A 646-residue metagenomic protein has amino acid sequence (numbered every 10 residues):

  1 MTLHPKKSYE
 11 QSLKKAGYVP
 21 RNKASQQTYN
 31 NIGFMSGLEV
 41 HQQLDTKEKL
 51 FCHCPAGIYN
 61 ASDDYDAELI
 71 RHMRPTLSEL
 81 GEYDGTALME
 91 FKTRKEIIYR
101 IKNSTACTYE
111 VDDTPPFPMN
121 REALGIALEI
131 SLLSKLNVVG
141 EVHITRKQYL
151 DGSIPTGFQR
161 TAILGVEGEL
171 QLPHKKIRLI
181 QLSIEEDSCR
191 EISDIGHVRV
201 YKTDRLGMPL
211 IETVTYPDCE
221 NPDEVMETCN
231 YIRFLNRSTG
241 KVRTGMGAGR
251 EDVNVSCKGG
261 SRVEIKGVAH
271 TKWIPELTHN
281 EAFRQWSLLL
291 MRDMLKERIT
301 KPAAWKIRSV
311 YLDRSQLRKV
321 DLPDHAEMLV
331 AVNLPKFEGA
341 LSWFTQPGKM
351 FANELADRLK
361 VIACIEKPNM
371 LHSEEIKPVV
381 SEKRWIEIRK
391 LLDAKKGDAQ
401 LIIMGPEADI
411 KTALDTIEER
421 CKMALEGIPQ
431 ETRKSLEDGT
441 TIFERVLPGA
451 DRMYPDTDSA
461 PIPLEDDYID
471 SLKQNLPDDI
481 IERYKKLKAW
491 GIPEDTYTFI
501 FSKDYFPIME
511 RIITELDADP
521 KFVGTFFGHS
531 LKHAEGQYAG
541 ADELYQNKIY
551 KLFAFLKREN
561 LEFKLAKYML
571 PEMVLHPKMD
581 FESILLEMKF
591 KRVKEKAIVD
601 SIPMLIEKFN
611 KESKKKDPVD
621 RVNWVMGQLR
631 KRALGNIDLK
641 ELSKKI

Functional and structural regions predicted by a protein language model:
M1-N475, E494, E515-A518: Basic, nucleic-acid-interacting segments
F234, S238-K241, R284, H533-Q537 (+1 more regions): Conserved helix-loop functional segments at active or binding sites
G449, T496, I508, A518-F527 (+6 more regions): Residue-level detector of well-ordered alpha-helical segments, enriched for hydrophobic/aromatic packing positions
E465, L476-R511, K521-F522: Long, charged low-complexity interaction segments
Y497-Q537, E543-R558: Long, well-ordered mid-to-C-terminal structural blocks that present hydrophobic/aromatic surfaces
A541-Y550, F563-R632: Strongly charged, low-complexity linkers/loops
R632-L639: Short, basic interhelical loop/turn and adjoining N-cap of the next helix at nucleic-acid- or acidic-partner-contacting
